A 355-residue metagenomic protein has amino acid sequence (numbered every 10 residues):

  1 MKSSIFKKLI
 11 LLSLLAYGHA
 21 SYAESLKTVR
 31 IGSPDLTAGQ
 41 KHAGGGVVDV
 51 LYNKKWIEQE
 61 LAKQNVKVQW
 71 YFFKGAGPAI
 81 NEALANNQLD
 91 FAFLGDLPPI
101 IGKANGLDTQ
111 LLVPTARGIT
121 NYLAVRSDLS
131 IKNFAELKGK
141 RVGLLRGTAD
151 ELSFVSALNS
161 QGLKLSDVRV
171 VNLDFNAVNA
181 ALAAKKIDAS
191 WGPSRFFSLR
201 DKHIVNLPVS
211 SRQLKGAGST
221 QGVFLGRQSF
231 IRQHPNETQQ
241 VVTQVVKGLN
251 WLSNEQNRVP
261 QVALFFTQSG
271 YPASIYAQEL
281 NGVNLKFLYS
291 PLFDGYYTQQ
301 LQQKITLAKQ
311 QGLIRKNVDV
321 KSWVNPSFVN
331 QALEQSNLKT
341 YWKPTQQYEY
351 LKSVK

Functional and structural regions predicted by a protein language model:
S33-D35, K74-G77, N87-I100, G147-A149 (+4 more regions): Beta->alpha turn/N-cap motifs
T37-G39, H234-V318: Secondary-structure end/capping motifs
A38-V68, A104-N105, Q303: Short, polar/charged alpha-helical segment
W70-E82, G95, L163, V168-A183: Short helix-initiation/N-cap motifs at beta->coil->alpha
F93-N105, V155-S156, A184-N206, Q300 (+1 more regions): A ligand-binding cleft/hinge motif common to bilobed small-molecule-binding domains
R126-R141, R232-N236: Flexible hinge/capping segments at coil-to-helix
L129, V171, N176-G270: Pocket-lining segment of extracytoplasmic ligand-binding domains
T306-K355: Conserved C-terminal helix/tail region of periplasmic/extracytoplasmic solute-binding proteins
